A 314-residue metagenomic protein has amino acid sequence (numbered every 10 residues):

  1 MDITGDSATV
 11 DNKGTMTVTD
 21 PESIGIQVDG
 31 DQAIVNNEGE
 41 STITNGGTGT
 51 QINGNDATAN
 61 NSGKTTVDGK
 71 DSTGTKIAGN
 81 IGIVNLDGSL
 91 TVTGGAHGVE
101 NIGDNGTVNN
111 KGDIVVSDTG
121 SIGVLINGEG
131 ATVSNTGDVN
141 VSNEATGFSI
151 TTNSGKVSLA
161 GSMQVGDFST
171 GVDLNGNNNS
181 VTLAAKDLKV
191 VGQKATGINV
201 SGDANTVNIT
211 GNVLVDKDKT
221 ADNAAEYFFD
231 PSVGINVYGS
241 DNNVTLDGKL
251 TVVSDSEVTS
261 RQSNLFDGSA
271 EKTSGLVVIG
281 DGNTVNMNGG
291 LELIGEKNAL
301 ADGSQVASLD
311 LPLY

Functional and structural regions predicted by a protein language model:
M1-Y314: Long, low-complexity, polar and repeat-rich extracellular regions of very large Gram-negative surface proteins
